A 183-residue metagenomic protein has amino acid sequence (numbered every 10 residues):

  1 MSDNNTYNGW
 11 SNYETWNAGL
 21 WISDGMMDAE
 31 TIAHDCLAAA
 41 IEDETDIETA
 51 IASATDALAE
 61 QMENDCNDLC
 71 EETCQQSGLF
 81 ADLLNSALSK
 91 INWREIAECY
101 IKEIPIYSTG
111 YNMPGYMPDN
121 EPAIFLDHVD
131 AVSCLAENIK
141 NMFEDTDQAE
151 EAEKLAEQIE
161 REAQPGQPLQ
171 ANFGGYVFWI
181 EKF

Functional and structural regions predicted by a protein language model:
N5-T6, Y13-T15, S23-Q75, L79-D82: Catalytic phosphate/metal-binding cores of nucleic-acid and nucleotide-processing enzymes, i.e., regions that mediate
T73-I104, G174-F178: Short, compact, well-ordered microdomains
K90, I124-V129, S133, T146: Conserved aromatic
K102-E121: Short aromatic-glycine-(Arg/Gly/Cys) micro-motifs in beta-strand/loop hairpins
Y116-D130, I139-N141: A short, exposed loop/beta-hairpin motif centered on an aromatic-Gly-Thr core
E137-F183: Short, mixed-charge low-complexity intrinsically disordered segments
